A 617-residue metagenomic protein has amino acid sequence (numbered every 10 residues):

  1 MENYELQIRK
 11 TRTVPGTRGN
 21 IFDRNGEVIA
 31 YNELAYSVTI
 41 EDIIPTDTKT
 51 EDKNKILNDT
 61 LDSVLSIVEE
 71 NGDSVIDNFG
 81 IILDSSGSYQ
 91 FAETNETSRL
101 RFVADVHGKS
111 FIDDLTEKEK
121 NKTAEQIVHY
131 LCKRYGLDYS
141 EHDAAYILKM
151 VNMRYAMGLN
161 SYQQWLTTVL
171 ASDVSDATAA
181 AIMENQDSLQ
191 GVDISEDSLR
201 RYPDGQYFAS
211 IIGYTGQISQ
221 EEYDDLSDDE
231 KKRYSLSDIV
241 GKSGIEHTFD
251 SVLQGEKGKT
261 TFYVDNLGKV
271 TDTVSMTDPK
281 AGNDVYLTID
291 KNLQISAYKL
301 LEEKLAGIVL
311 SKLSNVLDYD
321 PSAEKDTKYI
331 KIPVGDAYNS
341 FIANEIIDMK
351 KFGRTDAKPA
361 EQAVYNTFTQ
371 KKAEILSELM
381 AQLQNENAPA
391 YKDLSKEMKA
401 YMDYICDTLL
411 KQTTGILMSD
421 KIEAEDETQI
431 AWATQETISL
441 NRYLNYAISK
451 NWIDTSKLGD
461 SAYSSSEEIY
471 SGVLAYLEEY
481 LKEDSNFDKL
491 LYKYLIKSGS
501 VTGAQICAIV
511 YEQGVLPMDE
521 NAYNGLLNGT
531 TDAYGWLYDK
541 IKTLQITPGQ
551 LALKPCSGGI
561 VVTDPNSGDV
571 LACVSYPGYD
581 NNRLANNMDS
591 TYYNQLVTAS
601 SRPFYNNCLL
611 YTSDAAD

Functional and structural regions predicted by a protein language model:
M1-I541, Q545-G559, G578: Membrane-proximal periplasmic segments of bacterial cell-envelope enzymes, especially penicillin-binding proteins
V38-D47, G578-A599: A short, polar/charged loop-to-alpha-helix boundary motif
D278-G282, R602-L610: Flexible glycine/proline-enriched surface loops and loop-helix/loop-strand junctions
D318-K328, N594-N606: Surface-exposed intrinsically disordered loops and tails
I560-P565: Short hydrophobic alpha-helical segments used for membrane anchoring or interfacial signaling
Y611-A616: Conserved small/polar residues in nucleotide/adenosyl-binding loops
